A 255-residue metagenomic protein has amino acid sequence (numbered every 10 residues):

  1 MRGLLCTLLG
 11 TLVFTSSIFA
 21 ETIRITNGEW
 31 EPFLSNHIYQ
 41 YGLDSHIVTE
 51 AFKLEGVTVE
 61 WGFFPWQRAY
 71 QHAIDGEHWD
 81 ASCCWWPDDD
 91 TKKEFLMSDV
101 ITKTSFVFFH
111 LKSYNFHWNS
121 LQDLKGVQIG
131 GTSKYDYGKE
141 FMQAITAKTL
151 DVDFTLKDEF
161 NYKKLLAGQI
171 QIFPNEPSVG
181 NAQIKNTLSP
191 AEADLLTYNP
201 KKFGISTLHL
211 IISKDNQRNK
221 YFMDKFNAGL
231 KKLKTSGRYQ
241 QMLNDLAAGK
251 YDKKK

Functional and structural regions predicted by a protein language model:
E21-W86, T91-K93, D245-G249: Extracytoplasmic small-molecule ligand-binding "clamshell" domains of the periplasmic binding protein/Venus flytrap
T22-N36, Y41, L121-Y137, Q171: Short loop->beta-strand "edge-of-pocket" segments that line small-molecule binding or catalytic clefts across diverse
H46-L54, H209-M242: Extended ligand-binding regions for polar small-molecule ligands
H46-V57, D99, D123-K125, K134-L156 (+2 more regions): Ligand-binding cleft/hinge of the Venus flytrap
T49, W61-D123, K134-Y137, T197-K202: Acidic, polar ligand-binding/catalytic clefts
Q67-W79, L96, Q122-D123, E159-T187: Short helices/loops that flank or line small-molecule/ion binding pockets
C84-K93, I172-D194, K201-G204: A ligand-binding cleft/hinge motif common to bilobed small-molecule-binding domains
V107-H117, I205-K220: A bilobed periplasmic-binding-protein/Venus flytrap-type ligand-binding module shared by bacterial periplasmic
